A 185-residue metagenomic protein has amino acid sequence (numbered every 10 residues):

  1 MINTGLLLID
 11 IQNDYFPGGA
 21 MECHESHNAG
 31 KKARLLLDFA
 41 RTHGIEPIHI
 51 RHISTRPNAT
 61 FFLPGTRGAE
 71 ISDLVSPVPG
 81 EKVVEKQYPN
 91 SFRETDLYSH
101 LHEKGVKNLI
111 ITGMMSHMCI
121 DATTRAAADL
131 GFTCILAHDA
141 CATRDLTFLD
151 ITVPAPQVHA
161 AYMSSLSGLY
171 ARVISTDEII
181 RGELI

Functional and structural regions predicted by a protein language model:
M1-G5, K31-H43, T60-I185: Active-site-adjacent betaalpha module
T4-M21: Generic N-terminal amphipathic, Lys/Arg-enriched alpha-helix
L8-I9, I45-H52, A137: Short beta-strand segments at enzyme active-site cores
Y15-G19, R56-A59, R144-T147: A short acidic, helix-capping loop that chelates divalent metal ions and anchors anionic groups
F16-S26, I151-T152: Acidic/histidine-rich helix-loop elements that form or flank divalent-metal/phosphate-binding sites at the catalytic
